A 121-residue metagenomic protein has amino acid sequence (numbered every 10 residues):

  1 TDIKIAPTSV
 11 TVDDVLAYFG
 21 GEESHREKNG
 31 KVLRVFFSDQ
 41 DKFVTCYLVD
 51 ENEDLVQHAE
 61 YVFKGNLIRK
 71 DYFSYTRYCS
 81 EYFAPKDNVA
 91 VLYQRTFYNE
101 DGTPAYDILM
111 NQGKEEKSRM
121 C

Functional and structural regions predicted by a protein language model:
T1-E53: Extended non-catalytic interaction/regulatory regions in multidomain proteins
T1-F19, L92-C121: Long terminal segments
G21-S24, K42-Y47, L67-D71, S80-E81 (+1 more regions): A structural detector for short beta-strand units
D41, E53, G65-L67, T76-R77 (+2 more regions): Residue-level signal for glycine
Y47-E51, Y61-F63, D71-S74, F83-K86 (+2 more regions): Conserved anchor residues at repeat-unit boundaries in beta-strand-based tandem repeats, strongest for the MORN repeat
V56, Y78, Y82: Basic, glycine-/proline-tolerant helical and adjacent loop/strand elements that line or dock onto nucleic-acid
Q57-E60, I68: Short, recurring structural edge motifs at helix starts
